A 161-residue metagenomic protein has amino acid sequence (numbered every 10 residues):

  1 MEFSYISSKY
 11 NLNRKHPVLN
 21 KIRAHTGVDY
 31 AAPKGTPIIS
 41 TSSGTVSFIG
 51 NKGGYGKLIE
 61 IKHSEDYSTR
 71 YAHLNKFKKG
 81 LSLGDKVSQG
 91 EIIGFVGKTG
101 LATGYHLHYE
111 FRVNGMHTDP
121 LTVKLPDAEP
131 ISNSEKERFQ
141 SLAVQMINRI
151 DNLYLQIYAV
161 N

Functional and structural regions predicted by a protein language model:
M1-L142: Catalytic cores of peptidoglycan-degrading enzymes
I131-N161: Gram-negative outer-membrane assembly/targeting C-terminal domains
